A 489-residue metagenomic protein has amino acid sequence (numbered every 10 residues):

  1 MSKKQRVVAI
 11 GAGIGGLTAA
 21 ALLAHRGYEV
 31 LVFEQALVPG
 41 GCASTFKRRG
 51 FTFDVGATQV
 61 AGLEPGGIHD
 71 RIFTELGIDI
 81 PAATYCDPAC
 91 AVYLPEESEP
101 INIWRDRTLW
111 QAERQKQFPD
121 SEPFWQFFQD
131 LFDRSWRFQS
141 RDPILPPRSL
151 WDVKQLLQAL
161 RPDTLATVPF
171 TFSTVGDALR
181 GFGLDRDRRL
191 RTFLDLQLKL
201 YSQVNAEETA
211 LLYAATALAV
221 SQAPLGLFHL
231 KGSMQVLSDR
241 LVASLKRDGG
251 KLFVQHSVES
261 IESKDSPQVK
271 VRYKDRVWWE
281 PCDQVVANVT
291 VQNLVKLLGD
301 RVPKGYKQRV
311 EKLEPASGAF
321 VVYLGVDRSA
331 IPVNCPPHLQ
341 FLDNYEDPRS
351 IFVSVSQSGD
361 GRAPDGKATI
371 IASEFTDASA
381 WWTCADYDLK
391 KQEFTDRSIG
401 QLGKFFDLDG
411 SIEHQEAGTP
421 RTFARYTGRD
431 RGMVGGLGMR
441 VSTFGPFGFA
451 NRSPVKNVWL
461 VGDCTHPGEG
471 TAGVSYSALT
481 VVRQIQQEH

Functional and structural regions predicted by a protein language model:
K3-S140: N-terminal glycine-rich phosphate/pyrophosphate-binding loop and immediately adjacent elements
Y28, G250, D407: Short phosphate-binding/catalytic loops that engage adenosine nucleotides
A57, D463-Q486: A conserved FAD-binding loop/helix module that cradles the flavin
Q129-D248, D430-V441: Active-site/ligand-binding neighborhood in enzyme catalytic cores
D185, R189-V204, P348, F352 (+1 more regions): A glycine-rich dinucleotide-binding beta-alpha-beta segment and adjacent secondary-structure elements that constitute
L230, S257-D365: Mid-domain catalytic core of redox enzymes that form a hydrophobic substrate pocket/lid adjacent to a catalytic redox
L245-V258: A conserved beta-strand/loop element that lines the FAD pocket in flavoprotein oxidoreductases
D327-A424: C-terminal segments that line or cap access tunnels to active or ligand-binding sites in enzymes and enzyme-associated
